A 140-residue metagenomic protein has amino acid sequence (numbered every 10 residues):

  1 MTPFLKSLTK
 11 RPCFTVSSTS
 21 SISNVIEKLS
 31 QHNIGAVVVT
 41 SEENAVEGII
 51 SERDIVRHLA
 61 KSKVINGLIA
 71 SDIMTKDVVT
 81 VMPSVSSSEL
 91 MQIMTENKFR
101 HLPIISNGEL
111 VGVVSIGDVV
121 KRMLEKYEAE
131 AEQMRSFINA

Functional and structural regions predicted by a protein language model:
M1-K6, T19-I22, N33-V37, R53-R57 (+3 more regions): Short acidic/polar alpha-helix capping motifs at helix-coil junctions
M1-P12, S51-M82, S86-T95, I116-A140: Tandem CBS (Bateman) regulatory domains
S7, S17, L102-I104, G108 (+2 more regions): Generic signature of intrinsically disordered, low-complexity segments enriched in small/polar residues
P12-T15, A45-V46, T80, E109: Short, flexible active-site loop motifs that bind/organize anionic cofactors or intermediates
T15-N33, V39-T40, T80-K98, I105 (+1 more regions): The conserved cystathionine-beta-synthase
L29-H32, V37-R53, M94, L102-G117: A glycine-centered beta-loop-beta connector
